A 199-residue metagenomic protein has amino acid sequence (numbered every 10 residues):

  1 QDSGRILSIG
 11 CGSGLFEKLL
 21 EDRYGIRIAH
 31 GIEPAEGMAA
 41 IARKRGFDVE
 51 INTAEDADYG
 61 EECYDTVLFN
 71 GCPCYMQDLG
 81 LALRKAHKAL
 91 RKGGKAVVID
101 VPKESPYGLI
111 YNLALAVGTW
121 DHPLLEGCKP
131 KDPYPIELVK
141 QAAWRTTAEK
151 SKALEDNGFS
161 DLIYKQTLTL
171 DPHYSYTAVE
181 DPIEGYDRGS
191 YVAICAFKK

Functional and structural regions predicted by a protein language model:
Q1-D2: Conserved alpha-helix/loop element of class I SAM-dependent methyltransferases that forms part of the SAM/SAH-binding
L7-A57: Class I SAM-dependent methyltransferase SAM/SAH-binding core
E55-V67: A short acidic, Gly/Pro-enriched loop at the edge of an enzyme's catalytic core that lines a small-molecule cofactor
T66-L79: A short SAM/SAH-binding and catalytic strip from SAM-dependent methyltransferases
G80-K92: A short glycine-rich, Lys/Arg-flanked "PGG" loop and its adjoining helix->strand segment in the class I
V97-E126: Conserved class I S-adenosyl-L-methionine
Q141-G158, Y164: Short alpha-helix
N157-S160, Y176-K199: Core SAM-dependent methyltransferase catalytic element
